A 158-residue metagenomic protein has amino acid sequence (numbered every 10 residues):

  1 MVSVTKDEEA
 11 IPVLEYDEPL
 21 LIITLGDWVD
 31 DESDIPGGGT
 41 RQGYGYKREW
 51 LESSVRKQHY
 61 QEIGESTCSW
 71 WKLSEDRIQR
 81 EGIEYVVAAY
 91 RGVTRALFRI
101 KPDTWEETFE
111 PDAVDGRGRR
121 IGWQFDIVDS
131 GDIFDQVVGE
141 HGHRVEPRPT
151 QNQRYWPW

Functional and structural regions predicted by a protein language model:
V2-G43: Surface-exposed beta-loop interaction hotspot
V29-W158: Structured alpha/beta reader/binder surfaces that contact nucleic acids or chromatin modification marks
